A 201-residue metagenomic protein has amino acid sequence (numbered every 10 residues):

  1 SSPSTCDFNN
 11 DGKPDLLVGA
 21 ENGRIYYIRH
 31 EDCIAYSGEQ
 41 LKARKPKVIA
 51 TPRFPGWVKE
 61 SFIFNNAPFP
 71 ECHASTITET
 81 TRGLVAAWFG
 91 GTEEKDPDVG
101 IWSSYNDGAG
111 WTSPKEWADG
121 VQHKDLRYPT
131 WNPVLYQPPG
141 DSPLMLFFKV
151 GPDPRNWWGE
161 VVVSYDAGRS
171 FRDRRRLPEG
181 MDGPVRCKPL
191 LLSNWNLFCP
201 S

Functional and structural regions predicted by a protein language model:
S1-K45: Beta-propeller-forming repeat regions
L41-S201: Asp-box/BNR beta-propeller blade signature and adjacent active/binding-site loops in extracellular glycan-interacting
